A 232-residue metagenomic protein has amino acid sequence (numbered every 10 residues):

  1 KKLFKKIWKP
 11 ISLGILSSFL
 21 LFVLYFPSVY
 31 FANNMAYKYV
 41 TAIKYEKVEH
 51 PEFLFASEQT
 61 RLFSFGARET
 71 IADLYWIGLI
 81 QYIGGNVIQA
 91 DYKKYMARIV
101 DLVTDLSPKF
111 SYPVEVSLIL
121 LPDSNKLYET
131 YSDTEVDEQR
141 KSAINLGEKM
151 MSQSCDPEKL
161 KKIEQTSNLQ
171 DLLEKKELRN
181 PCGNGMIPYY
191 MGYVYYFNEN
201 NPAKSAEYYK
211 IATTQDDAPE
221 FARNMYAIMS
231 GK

Functional and structural regions predicted by a protein language model:
K1-L3, V23-S28, T214, A218-F221: Alpha-helical membrane-anchoring segments
K2-L3, I7, Y30-L102, K109 (+1 more regions): Short coil/linker segments at helix-helix boundaries
P10-Y30: Hydrophobic membrane-insertion alpha-helices, especially the h-region of bacterial N-terminal signal peptides
L13, A203-Y226: Internal, well-ordered domain-core segments that constitute the primary functional module of diverse proteins
S230-K232: Extracytoplasmic/luminal low-complexity segments enriched in Pro/Gly and acidic/polar residues that act as flexible
